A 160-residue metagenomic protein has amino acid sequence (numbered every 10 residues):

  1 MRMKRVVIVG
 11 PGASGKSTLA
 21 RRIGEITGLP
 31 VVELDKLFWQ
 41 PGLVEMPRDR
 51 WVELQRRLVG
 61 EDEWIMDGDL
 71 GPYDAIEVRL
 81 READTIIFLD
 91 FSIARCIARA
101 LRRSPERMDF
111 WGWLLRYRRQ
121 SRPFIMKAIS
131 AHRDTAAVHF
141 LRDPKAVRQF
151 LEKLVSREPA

Functional and structural regions predicted by a protein language model:
I8: Hydrophobic anchor at the beta1->P-loop junction of P-loop NTPases
G12: The conserved Walker
K16: Conserved lysine of the Walker
L19: Hydrophobic positions on the alpha1 helix immediately C-terminal to the Walker A/P-loop
R22: Active-site signature of alpha/beta-hydrolase-fold catalytic machinery across serine- and Asp/Cys-nucleophile hydrolases
P30-T85: Conserved nucleotide-sensing/catalytic segment adjacent to the nucleotide-binding pocket in NTP-handling enzymes
D90-F124, A128, K145, V155 (+1 more regions): A glycine- and Lys/Arg-enriched "phosphate-lid" helix/loop adjacent to the NTP-binding pocket of small-molecule kinases
R133-L151: Phosphate-binding beta-loop-alpha motif at adenosine-nucleotide cofactor sites
